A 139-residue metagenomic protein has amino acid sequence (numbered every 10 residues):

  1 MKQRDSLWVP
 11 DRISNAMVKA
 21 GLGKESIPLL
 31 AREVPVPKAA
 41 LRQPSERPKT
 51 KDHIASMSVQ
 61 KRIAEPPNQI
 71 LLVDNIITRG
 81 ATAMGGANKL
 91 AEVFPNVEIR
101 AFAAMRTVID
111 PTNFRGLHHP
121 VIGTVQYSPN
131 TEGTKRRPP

Functional and structural regions predicted by a protein language model:
M1, Q69-I70: Short glycine-rich phosphate-binding loop at a beta-alpha junction
M1-K2, P35, R106-I109: Conserved nucleotide-binding/hydrolysis micro-motifs of P-loop NTPases
M1-P28: Extracellular-facing segments of soluble proteins and assemblies that are Gly/Ser/Thr-biased and enriched in aromatics
R12-N15, I54-A55, G85-L90: Short, well-ordered amphipathic alpha-helices
K19-Q69, M84, D110-P120: Short, glycine/charge-rich flexible loops or terminal/linker lids adjacent to PRPP-binding catalytic cores
P28, L72, A101-A103: Structural beta-sheet core signal
L72-G86: A phosphate-binding catalytic loop at a beta-strand-loop-alpha-helix junction that coordinates phosphoryl groups
M84-P139: PRPP-dependent phosphoribosyltransferase catalytic core
